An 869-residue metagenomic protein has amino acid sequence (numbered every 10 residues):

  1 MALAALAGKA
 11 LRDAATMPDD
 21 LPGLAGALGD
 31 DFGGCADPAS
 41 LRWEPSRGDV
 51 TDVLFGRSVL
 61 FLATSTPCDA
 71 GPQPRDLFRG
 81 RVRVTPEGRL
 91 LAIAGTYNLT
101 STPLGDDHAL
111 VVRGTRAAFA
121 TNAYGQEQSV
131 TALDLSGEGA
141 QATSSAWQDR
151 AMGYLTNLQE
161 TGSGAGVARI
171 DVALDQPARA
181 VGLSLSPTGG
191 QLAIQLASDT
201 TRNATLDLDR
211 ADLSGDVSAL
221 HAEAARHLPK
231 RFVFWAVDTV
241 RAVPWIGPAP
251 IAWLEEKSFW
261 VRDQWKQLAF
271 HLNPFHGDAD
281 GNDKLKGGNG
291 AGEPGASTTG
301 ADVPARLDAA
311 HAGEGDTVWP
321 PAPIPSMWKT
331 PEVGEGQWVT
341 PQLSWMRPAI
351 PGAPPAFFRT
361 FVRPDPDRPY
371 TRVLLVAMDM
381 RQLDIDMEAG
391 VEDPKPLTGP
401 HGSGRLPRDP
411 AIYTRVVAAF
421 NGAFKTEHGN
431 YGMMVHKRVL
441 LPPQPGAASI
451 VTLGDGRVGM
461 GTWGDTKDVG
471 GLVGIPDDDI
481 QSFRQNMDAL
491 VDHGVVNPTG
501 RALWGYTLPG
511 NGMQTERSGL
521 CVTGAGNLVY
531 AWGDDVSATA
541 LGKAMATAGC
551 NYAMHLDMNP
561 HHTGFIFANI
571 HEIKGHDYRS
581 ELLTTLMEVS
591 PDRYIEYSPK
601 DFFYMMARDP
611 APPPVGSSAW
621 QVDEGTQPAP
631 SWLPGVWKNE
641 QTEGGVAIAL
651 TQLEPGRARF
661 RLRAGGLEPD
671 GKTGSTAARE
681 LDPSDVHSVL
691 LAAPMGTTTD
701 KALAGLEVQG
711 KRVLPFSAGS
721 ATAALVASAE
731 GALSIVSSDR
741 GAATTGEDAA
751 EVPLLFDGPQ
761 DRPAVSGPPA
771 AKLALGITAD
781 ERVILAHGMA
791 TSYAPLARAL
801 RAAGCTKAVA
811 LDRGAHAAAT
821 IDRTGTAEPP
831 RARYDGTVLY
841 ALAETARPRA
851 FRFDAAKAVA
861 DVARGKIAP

Functional and structural regions predicted by a protein language model:
A2-P442, A607-S717, F853-P869: Zymogen propeptides
T371, P445, T515, E596-S598 (+4 more regions): Short, solvent-exposed loop/turn segments at the edges of secondary structure
A377-Q382, M387-D534, A538-T547, Q652-R657 (+2 more regions): Aspartyl protease catalytic domain
K425, N559-H561, G814: Catalytic metal-binding/acid-base residues of hydrolase active sites
F483, L490, V496, A502 (+8 more regions): Pepsin/retropepsin-fold aspartyl endopeptidases
T547-M554, A568-E572, G804-T806: C-terminal, active-site-flanking charged/polar segments
H562, I566-T626, A817, I821-G865: C-terminal regions of proteins
